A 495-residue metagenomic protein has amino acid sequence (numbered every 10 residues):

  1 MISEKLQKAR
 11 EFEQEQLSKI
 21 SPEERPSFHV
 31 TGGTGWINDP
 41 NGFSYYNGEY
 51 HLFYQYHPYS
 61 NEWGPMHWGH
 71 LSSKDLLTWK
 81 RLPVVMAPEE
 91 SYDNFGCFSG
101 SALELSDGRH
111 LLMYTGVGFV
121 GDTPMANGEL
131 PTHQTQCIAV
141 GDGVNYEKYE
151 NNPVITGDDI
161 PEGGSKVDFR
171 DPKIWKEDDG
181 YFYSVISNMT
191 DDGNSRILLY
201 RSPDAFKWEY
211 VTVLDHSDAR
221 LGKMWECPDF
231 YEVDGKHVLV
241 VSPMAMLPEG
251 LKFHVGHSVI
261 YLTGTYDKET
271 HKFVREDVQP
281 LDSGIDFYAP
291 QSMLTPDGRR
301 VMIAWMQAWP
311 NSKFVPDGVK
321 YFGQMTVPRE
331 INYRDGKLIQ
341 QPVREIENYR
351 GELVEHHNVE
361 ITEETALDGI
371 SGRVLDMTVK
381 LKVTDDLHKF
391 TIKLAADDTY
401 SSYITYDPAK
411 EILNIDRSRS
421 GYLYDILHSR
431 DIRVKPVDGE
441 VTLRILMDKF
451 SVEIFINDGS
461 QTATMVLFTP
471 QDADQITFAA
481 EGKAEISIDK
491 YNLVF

Functional and structural regions predicted by a protein language model:
M1-D171, K176-R220, D234-S283, M306-H356 (+2 more regions): Beta-rich carbohydrate-recognition and catalytic domains
R10-Q16, T263-F495: Beta-rich accessory regions
